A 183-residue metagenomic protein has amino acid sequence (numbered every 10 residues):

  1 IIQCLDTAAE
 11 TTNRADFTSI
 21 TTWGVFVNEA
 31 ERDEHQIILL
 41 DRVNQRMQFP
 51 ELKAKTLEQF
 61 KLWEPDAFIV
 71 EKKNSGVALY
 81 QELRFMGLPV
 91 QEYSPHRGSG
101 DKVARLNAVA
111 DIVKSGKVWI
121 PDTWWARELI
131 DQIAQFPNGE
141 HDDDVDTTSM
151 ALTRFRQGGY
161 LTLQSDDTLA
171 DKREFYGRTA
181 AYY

Functional and structural regions predicted by a protein language model:
I1-E92, V103, V118-Y183: RNase H-like, metal-dependent nuclease domains and their acidic two-metal-ion catalytic environment used
L88-I112: Conserved beta-strand -> loop -> alpha-helix junction used to position metal-binding or nucleic-acid-contacting
S115: Catalytic cores of nucleic-acid endonucleases
